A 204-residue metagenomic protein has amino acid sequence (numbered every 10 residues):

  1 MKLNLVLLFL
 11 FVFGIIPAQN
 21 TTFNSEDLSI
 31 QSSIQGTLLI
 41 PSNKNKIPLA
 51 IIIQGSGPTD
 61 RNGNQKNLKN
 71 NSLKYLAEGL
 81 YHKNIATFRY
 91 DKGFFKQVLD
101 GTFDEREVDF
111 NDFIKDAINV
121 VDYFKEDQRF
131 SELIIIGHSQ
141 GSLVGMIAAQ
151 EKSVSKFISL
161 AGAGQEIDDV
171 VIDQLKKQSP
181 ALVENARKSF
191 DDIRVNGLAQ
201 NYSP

Functional and structural regions predicted by a protein language model:
L3-G14: Sec-dependent N-terminal signal peptides
Q19-N45: N-terminal cap/lid segment of alpha/beta-hydrolase-fold proteins
N43-H82: Short, surface-exposed "cap/lid" segments of acyl-processing enzymes
I53-Q54, Y90, L160: Alpha/beta-hydrolase
S72-L99: Conserved alpha/beta-hydrolase
E105-D127: Alpha/beta-hydrolase active-site loop
Y123-Q178: Primarily recognizes the serine-hydrolase "nucleophile elbow" in alpha/beta-hydrolase and SGNH/GDSL folds
L160-P204: Accessory cap/linker subdomain of secreted extracellular hydrolases
